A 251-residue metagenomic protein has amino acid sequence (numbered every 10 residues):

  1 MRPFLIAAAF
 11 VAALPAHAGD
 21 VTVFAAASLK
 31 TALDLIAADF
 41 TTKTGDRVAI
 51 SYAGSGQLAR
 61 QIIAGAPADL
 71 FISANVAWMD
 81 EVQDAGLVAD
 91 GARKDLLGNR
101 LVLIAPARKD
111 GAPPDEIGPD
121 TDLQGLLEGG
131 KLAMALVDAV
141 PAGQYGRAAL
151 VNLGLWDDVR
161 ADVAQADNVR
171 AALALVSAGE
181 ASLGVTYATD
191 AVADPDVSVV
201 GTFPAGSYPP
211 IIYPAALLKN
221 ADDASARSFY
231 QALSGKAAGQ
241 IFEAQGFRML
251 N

Functional and structural regions predicted by a protein language model:
P3-A13: Sec-dependent N-terminal signal peptides
L14-A18: Sec/Tat signal peptide C-region and signal peptidase I cleavage site
G19-A66, S73-V76, D80-N251: Exported/periplasmic ABC-transporter solute-binding proteins
